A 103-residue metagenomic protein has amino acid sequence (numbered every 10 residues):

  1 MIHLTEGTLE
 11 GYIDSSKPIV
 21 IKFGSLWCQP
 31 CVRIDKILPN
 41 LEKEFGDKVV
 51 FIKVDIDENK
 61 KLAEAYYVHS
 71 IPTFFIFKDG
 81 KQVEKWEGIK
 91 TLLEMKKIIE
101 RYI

Functional and structural regions predicted by a protein language model:
M1-G11: N-terminal "domain-start" segment that seeds a small globular fold
D14-S25: Short active-site neighborhood of thiol/selenol oxidoreductases, capturing the structured segment around
V20-I21, F51, F74: Hydrophobic beta-strand anchors of alpha/beta hydrolase catalytic cores
V32-F45: Typically the conserved alpha-helix immediately C-terminal to a functionally engaged Cys/Sec in thioredoxin-like
I56-L62: Structural microenvironment flanking redox-active thiols in thiol-disulfide oxidoreductases
Y66-F75: Structural micro-motif
I76-I103: Non-catalytic, surface beta->alpha helical segment in thiol-disulfide oxidoreductase systems
